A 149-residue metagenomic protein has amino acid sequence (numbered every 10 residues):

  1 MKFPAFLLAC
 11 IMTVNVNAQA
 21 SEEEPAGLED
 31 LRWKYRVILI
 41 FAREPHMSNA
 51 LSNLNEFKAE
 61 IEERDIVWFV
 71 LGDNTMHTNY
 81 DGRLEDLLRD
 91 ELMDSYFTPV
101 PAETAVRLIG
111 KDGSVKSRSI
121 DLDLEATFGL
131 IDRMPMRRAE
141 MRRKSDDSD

Functional and structural regions predicted by a protein language model:
K2-F6, V14-D149: Non-catalytic interaction/Regulatory regions outside core domains
